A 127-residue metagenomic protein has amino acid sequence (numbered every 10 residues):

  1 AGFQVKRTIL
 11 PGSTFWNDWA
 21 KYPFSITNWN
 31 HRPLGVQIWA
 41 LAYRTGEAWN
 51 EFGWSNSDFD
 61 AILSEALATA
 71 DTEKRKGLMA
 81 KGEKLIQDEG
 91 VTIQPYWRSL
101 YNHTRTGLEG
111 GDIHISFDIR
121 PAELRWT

Functional and structural regions predicted by a protein language model:
A1-V5: Short alpha-helix C-terminal cap/hinge motif
R7-N17: Short helix-initiation/N-cap motifs at beta->coil->alpha
F15-T127: Detector for C-terminal structural segments
